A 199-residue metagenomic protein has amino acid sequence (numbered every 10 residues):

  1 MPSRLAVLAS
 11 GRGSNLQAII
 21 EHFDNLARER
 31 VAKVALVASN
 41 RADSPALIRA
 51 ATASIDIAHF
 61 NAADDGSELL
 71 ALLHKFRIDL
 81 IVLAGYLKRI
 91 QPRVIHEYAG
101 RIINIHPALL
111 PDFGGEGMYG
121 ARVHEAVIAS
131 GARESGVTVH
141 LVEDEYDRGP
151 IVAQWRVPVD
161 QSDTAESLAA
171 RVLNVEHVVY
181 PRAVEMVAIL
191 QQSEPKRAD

Functional and structural regions predicted by a protein language model:
M1-D199: One-carbon transfer enzymes
